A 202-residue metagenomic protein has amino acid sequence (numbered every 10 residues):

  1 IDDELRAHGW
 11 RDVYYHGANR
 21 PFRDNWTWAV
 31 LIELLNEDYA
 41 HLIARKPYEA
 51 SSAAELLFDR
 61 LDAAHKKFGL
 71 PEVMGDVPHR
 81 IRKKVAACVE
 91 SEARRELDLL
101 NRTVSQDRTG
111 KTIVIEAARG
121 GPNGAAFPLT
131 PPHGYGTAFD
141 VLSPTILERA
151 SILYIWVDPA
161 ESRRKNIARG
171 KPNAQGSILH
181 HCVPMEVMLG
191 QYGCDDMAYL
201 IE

Functional and structural regions predicted by a protein language model:
I1-E202: Glycine-rich phosphate-binding loop of ATP-dependent small-molecule kinases
